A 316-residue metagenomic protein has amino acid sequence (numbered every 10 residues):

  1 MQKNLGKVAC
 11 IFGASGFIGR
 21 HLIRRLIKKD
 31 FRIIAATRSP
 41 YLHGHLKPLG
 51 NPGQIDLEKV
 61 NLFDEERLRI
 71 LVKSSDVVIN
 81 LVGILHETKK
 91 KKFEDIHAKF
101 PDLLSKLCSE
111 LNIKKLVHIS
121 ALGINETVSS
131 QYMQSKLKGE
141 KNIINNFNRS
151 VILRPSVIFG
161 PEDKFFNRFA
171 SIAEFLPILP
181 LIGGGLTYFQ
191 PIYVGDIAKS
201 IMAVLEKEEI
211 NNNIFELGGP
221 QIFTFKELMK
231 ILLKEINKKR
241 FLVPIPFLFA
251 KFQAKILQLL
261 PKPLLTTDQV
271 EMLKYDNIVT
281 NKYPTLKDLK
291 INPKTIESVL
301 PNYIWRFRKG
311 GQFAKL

Functional and structural regions predicted by a protein language model:
Q2-F31: N-terminal Rossmann NAD(P)H-binding glycine-rich loop of SDR-like oxidoreductase domains
K3, V204-T266, N281-L316: Mid/C-terminal beta-alpha module of Rossmann-like enzyme folds, strongest in SDR-family dehydrogenases/epimerases
F31-Y41: Conserved glycine-rich Rossmann-like NAD(P)H-binding loop of the short-chain dehydrogenase/reductase
R32, I84-L85, F93-N146, S150-S156: Conserved Rossmann-fold NAD(P)-dependent oxidoreductase catalytic core, especially the SDR/UDP-sugar
P40-L111, L122-E126: NAD(P)H-binding glycine-rich loop region in Rossmannoid oxidoreductase-like domains and their noncatalytic homologs
I55, A170-G183: A short C-terminal helix-loop "cap" of Rossmann-like NAD(P)-dependent dehydrogenase/epimerase domains
V128-S130, V151-I172, T187-Y188, F223: Flexible, glycine-rich beta-alpha linker
K164-F166, G184-E206, N213-E216, E227: Substrate-positioning beta->alpha
